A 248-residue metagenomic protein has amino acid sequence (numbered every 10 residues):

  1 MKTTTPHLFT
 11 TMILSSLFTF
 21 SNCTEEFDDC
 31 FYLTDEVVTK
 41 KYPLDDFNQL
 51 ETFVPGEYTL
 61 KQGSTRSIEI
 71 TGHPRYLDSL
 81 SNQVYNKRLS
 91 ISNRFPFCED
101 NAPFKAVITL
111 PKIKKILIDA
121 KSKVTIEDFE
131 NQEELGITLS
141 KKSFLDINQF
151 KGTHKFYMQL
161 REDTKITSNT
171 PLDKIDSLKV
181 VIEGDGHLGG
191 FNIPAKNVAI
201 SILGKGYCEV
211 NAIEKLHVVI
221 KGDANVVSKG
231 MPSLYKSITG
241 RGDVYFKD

Functional and structural regions predicted by a protein language model:
M1-S21: Sec-dependent bacterial lipoprotein signal peptides
T5-F9, C23-L77, R94-T109, V124-I126 (+1 more regions): Short acidic/polar N-terminal linker immediately downstream of export determinants
N48-L60, A106, I113-D248: Extended, compositionally simple hydrophobic/Ser/Thr-rich segments that build repetitive fibrous architectures
R88-S92: Short carbohydrate-recognition loop motifs
